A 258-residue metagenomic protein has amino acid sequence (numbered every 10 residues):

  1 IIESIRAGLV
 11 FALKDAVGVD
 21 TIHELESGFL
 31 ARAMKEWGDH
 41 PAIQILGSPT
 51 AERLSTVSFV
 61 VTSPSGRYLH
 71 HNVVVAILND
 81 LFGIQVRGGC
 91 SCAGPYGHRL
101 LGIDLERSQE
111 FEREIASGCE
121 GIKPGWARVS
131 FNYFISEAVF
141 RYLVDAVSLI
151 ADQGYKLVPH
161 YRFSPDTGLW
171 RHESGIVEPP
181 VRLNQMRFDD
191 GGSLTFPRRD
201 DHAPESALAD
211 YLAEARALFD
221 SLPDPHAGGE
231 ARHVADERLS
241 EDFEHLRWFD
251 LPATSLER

Functional and structural regions predicted by a protein language model:
I1-L9: PLP-dependent aminotransferase class I/II
I2, K14-L25, F29-G47, L54-R258: Non-catalytic terminal extensions of PLP-dependent enzymes
